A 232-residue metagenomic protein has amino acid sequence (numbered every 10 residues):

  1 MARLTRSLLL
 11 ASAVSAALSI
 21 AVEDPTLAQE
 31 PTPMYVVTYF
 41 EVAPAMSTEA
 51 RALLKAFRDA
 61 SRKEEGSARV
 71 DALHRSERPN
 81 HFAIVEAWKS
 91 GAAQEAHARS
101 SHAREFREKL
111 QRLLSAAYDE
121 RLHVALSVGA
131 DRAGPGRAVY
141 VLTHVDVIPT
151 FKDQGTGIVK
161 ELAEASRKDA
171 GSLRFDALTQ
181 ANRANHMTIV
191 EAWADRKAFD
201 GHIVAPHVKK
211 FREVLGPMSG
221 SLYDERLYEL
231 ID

Functional and structural regions predicted by a protein language model:
M1, T5-L9: N-terminal export leaders
L8-S19: Bacterial N-terminal signal peptides
V22-P33, D71-H81, F106-Y140, H144 (+2 more regions): Glycine-rich beta-strand-turn "strand-cap" elements at beta-sheet edges
D24-A45, E49: Short N-terminal segments immediately surrounding and downstream of signal-peptide cleavage
Q29, A56-D71, A87-R121, A165-L173 (+1 more regions): An amphipathic, aromatic/His-enriched active-site/gating alpha helix that lines ligand/cofactor pockets
P33-E41, R69-A98, R137-D146, D176-I203: Short, well-ordered beta-strand segments in beta-rich or mixed alpha/beta enzyme and ligand-binding folds
S47-R51, E95-A98, K152-T156, H202: Solvent-exposed, non-transmembrane alpha-helical starts
G136-R174: Surface-exposed interaction/gating patches
